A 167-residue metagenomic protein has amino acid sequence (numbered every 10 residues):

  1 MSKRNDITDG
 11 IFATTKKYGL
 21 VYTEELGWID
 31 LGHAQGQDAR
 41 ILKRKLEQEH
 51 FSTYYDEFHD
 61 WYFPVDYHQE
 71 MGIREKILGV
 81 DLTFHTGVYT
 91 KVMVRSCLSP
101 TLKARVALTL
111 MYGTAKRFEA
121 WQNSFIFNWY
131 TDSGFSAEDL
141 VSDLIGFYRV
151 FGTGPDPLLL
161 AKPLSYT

Functional and structural regions predicted by a protein language model:
M1-D132, V150-T167: Bulky hydrophobic segments
S133-A137: Replace "multi-pass membrane enzymes" with "multi-pass membrane proteins
D139, I145: Divalent metal-coordination and catalytic microenvironments
